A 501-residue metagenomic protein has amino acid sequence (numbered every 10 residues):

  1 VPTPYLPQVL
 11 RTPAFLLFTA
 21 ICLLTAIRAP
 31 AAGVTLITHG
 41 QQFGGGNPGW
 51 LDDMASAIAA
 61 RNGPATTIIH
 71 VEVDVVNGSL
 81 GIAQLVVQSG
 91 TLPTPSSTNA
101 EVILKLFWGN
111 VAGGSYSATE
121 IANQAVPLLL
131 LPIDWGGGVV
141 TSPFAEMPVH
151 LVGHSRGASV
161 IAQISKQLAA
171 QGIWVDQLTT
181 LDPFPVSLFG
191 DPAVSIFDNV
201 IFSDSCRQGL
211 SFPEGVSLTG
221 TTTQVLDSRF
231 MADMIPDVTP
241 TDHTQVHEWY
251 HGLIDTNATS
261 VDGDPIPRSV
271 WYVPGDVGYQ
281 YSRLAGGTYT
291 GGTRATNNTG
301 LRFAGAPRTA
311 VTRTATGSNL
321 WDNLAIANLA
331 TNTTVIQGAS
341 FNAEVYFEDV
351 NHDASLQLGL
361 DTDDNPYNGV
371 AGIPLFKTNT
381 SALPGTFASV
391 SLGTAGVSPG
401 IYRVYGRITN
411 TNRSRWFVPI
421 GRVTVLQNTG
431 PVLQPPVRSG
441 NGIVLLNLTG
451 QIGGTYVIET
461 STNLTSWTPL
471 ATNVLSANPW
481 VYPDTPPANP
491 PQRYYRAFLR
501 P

Functional and structural regions predicted by a protein language model:
A31-G40, E101-L106, N110-I235, Y279-T296 (+2 more regions): Serine-dependent carboxylesterase/thioesterase catalytic core of lipase-like alpha/beta-hydrolase/SGNH enzymes
A32-N99, K105-F107, A112: Short, surface-exposed "cap/lid" segments of acyl-processing enzymes
P307-N342, Y346-E348, D364, T424-P431: Short, compositionally biased P/S/T/A/G/V-rich stretches that sit at domain boundaries
A343-H352, T362, N410, I452: Extracellular acidic, Ser/Thr/Pro-rich low-complexity tracts
G359-D361, S461: Conserved Ser/Thr-centered positions that define the repeating blades of beta-propeller domains
T380-S391, A477-Y482: Aromatic sugar-binding surface patches on proteins that engage polysaccharides or sugar-phosphate polymers
R403-T409, R496-F498: Extracellular recognition modules
N428-P501: Short, composition-biased motifs enriched in small/polar/acidic residues
